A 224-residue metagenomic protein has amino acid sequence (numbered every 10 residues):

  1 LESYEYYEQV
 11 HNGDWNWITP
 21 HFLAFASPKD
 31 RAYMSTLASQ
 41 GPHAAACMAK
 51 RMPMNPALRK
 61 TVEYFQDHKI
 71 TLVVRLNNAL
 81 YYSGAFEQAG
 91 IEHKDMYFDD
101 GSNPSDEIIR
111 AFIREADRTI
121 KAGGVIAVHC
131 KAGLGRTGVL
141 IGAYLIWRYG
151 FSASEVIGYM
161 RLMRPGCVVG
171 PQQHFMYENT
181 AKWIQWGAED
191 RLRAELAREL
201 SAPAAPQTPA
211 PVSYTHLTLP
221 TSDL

Functional and structural regions predicted by a protein language model:
L1-V125, A143-A181, Q185: Cysteine-based protein phosphatase catalytic domain of the PTP/DSP
V125-L145: A phosphate-binding catalytic loop at a beta-strand-loop-alpha-helix junction that coordinates phosphoryl groups
A181-T208: Intrinsically disordered, low-complexity regulatory segments enriched in Ser/Pro/Gln/Gly
T215-T221: Conserved small/polar residues in nucleotide/adenosyl-binding loops
